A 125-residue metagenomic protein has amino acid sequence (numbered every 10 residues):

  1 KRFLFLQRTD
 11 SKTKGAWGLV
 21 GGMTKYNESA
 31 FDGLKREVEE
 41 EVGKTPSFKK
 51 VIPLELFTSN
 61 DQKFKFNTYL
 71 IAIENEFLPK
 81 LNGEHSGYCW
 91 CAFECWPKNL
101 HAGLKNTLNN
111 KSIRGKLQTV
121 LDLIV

Functional and structural regions predicted by a protein language model:
K1-L19: N-terminal strand-loop-strand
L6, L34, V38, Y88: Hydrophobic pocket/interface hotspot
K12-A16, Q62, T68, L78-V125: Nudix hydrolase/Nudix homology domain
L19-L54: The catalytic Nudix box helix
T24, F57, I73, H85 (+1 more regions): Hydrophobic pocket-lining residues within nucleotide cofactor-binding pockets
G43-F77: Active-site segment of metal-dependent pyrophosphate-handling enzymes, primarily the Nudix hydrolase catalytic core
